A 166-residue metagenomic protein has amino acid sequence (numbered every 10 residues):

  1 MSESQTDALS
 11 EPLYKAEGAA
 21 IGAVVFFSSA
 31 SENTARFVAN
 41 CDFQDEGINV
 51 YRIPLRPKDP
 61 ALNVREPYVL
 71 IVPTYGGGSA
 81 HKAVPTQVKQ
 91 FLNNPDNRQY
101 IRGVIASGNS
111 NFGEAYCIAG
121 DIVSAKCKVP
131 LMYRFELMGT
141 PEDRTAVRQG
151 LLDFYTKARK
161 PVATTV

Functional and structural regions predicted by a protein language model:
S2-G18, V64-V166: FMN-binding flavodoxin-like domain, especially the glycine-rich phosphate-binding loop
T6-Q44: N-terminal beta1-alpha1 ligand-phosphate binding loop
F26, Y51-R52, V69-V72: Short, conserved beta-strand edge motifs with alternating hydrophobic and charged residues
E32-N33, L55-K58, Y75-G77: Short, catalytically relevant binding-site loops at active-site mouths
Q44-E46, N97: Short helix-capping segments at alpha-helix termini
E46-Y51, S79-A83: Short, flexible loop segments at the rims of nucleotide/cofactor-binding pockets, characterized by
G47-L62: A short beta-strand-loop structural module common to alpha/beta enzyme folds
